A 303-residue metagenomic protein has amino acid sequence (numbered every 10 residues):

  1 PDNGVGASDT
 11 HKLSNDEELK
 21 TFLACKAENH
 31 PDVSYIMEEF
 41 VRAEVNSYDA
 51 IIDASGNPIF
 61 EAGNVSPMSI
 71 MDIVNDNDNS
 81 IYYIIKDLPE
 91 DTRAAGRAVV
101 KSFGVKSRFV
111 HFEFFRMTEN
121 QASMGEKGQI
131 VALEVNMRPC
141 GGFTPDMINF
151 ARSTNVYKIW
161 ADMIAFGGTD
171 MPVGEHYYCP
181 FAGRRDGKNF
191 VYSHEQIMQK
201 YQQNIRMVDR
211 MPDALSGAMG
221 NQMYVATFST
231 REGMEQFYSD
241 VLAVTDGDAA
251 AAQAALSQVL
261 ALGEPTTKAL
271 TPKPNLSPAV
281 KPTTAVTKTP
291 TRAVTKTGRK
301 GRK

Functional and structural regions predicted by a protein language model:
P1-I36, R42, D53-P58, Y82-A94 (+1 more regions): Active-site nucleotide/adenylate-binding loops and adjacent lid/helix of ATP-dependent enzymes
P1-N3, I73-V74, L215-M219: Short, flexible turn/loop "capping" segments at secondary-structure junctions
S8, E39-V105, F109, R116-N120 (+4 more regions): ATP-dependent carboxylate/phosphate-activation module, predominantly the ATP-grasp catalytic core and closely related
A27-H30, G96, V100-G104, G168 (+1 more regions): Structural signal for hydrophobic packing residues in well-ordered secondary-structure cores of soluble enzyme domains
P31, F103-V105, K200-N204: Short secondary-structure junctions
S34, H111-E113: Residues at or immediately flanking beta-strands
M37-F40, P172-G174: Short beta-strand
I159-K303: Peripheral (often C-terminal) accessory segments that flank ATP-dependent C-N-forming ligase machineries
